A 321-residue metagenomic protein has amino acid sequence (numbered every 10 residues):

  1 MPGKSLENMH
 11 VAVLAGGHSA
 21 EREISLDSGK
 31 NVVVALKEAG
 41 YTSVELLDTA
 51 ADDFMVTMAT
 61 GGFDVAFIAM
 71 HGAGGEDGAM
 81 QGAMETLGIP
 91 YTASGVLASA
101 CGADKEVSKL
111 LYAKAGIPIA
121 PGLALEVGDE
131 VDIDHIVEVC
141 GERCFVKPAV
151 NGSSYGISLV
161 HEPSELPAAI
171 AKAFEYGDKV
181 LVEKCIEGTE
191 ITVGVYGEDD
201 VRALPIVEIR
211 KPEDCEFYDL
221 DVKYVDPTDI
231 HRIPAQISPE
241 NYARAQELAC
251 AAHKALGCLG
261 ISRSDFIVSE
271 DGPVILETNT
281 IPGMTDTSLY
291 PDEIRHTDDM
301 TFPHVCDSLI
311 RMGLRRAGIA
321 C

Functional and structural regions predicted by a protein language model:
M1-L110, K114, E126-H135, R311-C321: ATP-binding N-terminal substructure of ATP-dependent carboxylate-amine bond-forming enzymes
M1-L14, L46, M58, C101-T189: Active-site nucleotide/adenylate-binding loops and adjacent lid/helix of ATP-dependent enzymes
T42, P90, P118, K179 (+1 more regions): Residue-level detector of anion-binding/catalytic polar loops
M80-T86, F217-V225, T280: Short, flexible, mixed-charge acidic loops at enzyme active sites
H161-E247, V268, P273-V274: Phosphate-binding site of ATP-dependent enzymes
L259-R263, I319-C321: Flexible, glycine/charged-enriched surface loops at secondary-structure junctions
V268-C321: C-terminal active-site "lid" helix and adjoining low-complexity regulatory extension at the edge of ATP-using catalytic
